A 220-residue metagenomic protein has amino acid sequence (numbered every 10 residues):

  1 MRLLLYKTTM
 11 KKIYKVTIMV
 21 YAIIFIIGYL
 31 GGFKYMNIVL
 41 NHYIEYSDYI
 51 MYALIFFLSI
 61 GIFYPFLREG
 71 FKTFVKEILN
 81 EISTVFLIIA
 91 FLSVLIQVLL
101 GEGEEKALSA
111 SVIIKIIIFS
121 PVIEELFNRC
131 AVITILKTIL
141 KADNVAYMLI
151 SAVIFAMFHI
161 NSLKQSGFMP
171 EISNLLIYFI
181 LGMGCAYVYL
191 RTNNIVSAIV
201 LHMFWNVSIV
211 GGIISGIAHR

Functional and structural regions predicted by a protein language model:
M1-T73, E77-I78, A90-V98, Q165 (+1 more regions): N-terminal, membrane-interfacial amphipathic/helix-forming hydrophobic leader that caps and precedes the first
I13, T17-I18, E45-Y52, E81-F86 (+5 more regions): Residue-level signature of transmembrane alpha-helical entry/exit and packing/kink sites in multi-pass membrane
G32, I96-I117: N-terminal leader/targeting helix
K34-V39, L99-G103, V132-L136, V188-Y189: Juxtamembrane C-cap of transmembrane helices in multi-pass membrane transport proteins
L58-G70, E102-K106, F119, A152-F155: Hydrophobic, membrane-facing alpha-helical anchors
I78-L79, V122: Alpha-helical transmembrane segments with an aromatic anchor "belt"
I89-A90, S151: Hydrophobic alpha-helical transmembrane segments in multi-pass membrane proteins
A110-R220: Transmembrane helix-loop-helix hairpins at the membrane interface of multi-pass integral membrane proteins
